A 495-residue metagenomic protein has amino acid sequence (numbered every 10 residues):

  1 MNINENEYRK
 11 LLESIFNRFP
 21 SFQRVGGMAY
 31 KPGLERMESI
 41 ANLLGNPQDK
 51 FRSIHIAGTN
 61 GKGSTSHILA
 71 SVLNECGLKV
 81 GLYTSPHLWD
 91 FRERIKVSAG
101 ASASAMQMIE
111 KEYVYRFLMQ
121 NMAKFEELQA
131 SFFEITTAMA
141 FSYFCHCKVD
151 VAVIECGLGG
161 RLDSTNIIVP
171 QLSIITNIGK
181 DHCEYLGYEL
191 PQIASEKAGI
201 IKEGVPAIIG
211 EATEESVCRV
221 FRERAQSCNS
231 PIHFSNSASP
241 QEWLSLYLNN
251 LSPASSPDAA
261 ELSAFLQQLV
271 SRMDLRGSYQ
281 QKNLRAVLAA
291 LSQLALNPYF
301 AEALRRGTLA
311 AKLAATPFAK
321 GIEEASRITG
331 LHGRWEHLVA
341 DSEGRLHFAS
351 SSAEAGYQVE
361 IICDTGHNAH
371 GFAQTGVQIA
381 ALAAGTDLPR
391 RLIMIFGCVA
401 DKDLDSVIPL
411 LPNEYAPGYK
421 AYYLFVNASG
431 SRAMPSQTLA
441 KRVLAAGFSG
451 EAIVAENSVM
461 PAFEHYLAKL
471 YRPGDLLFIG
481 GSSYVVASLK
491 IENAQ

Functional and structural regions predicted by a protein language model:
M1-G58, T65-H67, S71-L78, S102-A103: Short functional linear segments
L43, H67-Q120: N-terminal phosphate/diphosphate-binding loop that engages ATP/GTP or pyrophosphate donors across diverse enzyme folds
L69-N74, F144, V443, N493: Hydrophobic alpha-helical packing residues
A101, R116, M122-F132, T136-S216: Flexible active-site lid/hinge loop adjacent to a nucleotide/diphosphate and Mg2+-phosphate binding pocket
A130, V149-D150, P389, R472-D475: Short, high-confidence coil segments that cap the C-terminus of an alpha-helix and link into the following beta-strand
V151-C156, S164-I174, G179-H182, Q192 (+1 more regions): Nucleotide phosphate-binding/pyrophosphate-handling subdomain across enzymes that bind or process nucleotide phosphates
Q171, Y185-Q192, K197-I200, V205-S292 (+1 more regions): Internal gly/pro-rich beta-alpha loop/helix module that stabilizes soluble enzyme cofactors or their anionic handles
A212-H233, E242, P257, R345-I362 (+1 more regions): C-terminal helical cap/extension that packs against the catalytic core of soluble nucleotide-cofactor enzymes
